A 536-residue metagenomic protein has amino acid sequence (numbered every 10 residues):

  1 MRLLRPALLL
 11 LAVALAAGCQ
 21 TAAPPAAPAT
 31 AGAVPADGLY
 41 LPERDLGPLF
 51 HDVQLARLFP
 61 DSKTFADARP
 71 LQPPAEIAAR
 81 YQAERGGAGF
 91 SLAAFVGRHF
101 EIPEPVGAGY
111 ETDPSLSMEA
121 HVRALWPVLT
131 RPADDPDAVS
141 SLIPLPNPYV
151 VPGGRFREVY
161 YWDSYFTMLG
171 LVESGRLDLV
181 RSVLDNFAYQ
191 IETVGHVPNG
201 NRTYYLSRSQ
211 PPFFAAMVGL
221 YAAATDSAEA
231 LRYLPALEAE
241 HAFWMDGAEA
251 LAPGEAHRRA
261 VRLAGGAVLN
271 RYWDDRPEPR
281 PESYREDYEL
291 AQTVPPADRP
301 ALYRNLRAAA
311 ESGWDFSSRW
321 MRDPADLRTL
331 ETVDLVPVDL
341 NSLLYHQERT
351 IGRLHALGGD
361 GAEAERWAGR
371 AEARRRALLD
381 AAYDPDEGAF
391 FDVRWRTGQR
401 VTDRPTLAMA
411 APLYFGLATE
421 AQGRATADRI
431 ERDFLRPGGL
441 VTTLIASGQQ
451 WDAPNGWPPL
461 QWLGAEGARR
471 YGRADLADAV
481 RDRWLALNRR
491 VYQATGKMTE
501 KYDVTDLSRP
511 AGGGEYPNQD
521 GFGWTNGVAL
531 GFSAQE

Functional and structural regions predicted by a protein language model:
M1-L8: Bacterial N-terminal signal peptides that target proteins for export
D45, L49-E158, S182-Q190, V194-V197 (+4 more regions): Extended glycan-interaction surfaces of carbohydrate-active proteins
Y160-Q190, A408-E420, Q461-A474: Alpha-helical support elements that line or immediately flank enzyme active sites and cofactor-binding pockets
R176-F187, A228-M245, Q347, G359-L378 (+2 more regions): Extended, well-ordered alpha-helical scaffold segments
I191-Y233, Q519: Aromatic/His-enriched, Gly/Pro-containing loop or helix-boundary segments that lie immediately adjacent to catalytic
E331-G358, W367, A453-L463, G467-Y471 (+1 more regions): Long, repeat-rich segments with strong aromatic
